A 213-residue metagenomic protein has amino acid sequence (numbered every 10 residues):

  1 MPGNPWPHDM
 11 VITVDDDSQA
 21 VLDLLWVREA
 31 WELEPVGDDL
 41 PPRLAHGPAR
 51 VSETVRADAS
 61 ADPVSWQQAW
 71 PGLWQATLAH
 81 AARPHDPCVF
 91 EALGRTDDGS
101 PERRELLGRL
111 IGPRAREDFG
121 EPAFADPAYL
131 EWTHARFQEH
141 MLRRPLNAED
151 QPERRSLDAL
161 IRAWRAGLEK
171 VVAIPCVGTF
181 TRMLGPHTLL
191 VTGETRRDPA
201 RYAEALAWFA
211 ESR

Functional and structural regions predicted by a protein language model:
M1-T133: N-terminal low-structure segments adjacent to metalloprotease catalytic domains across cellular compartments
L25-R28, W74, L107, L168-V171 (+1 more regions): Generic hydrophobic, helix-prone segments enriched in Leu/Val/Ile
W26, L33-D38, R43, A82 (+5 more regions): Generic alpha-helix signal with a bias toward terminal, lower-confidence helices and secondary-structure junctions
F124-L189, E194: Auxiliary, metal-adjacent structural segments of Zn-dependent hydrolase domains
V191-R213: Active-site recognition of the HExxH zinc-binding catalytic motif
